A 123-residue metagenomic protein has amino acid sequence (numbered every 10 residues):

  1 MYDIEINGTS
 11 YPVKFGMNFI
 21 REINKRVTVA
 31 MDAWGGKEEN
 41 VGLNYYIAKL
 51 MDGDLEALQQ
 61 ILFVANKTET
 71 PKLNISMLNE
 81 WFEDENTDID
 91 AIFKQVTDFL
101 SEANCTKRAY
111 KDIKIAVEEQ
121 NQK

Functional and structural regions predicted by a protein language model:
M1-S10, A33-A48, T68-K123: Charged interaction scaffolds used for protein-protein
V13-F15: Short capping micro-motif at the N-terminus of alpha-helices
M17-G36: Short, surface-exposed, low-complexity cationic segments
M51-E56: Short, well-structured hydrophobic secondary-structure segments
Q59: Alpha-helix-centered segments that form part of catalytic cores
A65: Short, structured surface segments that line ligand/substrate-binding pockets
